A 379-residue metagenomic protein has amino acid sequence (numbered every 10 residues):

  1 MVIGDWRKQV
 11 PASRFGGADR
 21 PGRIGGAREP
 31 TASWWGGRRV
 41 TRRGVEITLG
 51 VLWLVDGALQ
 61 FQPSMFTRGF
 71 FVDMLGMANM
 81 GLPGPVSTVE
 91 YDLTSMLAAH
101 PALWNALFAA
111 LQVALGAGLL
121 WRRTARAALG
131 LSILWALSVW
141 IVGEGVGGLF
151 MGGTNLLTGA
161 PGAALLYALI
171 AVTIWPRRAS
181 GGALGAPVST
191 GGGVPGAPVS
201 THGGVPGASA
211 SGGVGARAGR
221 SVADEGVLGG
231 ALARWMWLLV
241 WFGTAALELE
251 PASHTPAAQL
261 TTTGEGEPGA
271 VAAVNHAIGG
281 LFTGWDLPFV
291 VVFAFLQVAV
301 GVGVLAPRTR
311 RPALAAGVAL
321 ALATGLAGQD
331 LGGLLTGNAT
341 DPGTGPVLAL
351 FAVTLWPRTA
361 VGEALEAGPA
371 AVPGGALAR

Functional and structural regions predicted by a protein language model:
M1-A114, W121-R379: Extended, low-polarity transmembrane helix blocks
